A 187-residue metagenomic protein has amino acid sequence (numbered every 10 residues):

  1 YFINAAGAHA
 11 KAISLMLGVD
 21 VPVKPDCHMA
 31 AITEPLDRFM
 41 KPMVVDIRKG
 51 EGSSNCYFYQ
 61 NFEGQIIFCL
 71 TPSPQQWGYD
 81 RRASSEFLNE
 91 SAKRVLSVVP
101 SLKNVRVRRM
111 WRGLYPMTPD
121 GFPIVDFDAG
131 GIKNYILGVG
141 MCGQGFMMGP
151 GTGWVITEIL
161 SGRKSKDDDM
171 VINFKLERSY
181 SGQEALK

Functional and structural regions predicted by a protein language model:
N4-K133: Active-site substrate-recognition segment that forms the wall of the catalytic cavity or substrate channel
L96-K187: C-terminal catalytic lobe of FAD-dependent flavoproteins
